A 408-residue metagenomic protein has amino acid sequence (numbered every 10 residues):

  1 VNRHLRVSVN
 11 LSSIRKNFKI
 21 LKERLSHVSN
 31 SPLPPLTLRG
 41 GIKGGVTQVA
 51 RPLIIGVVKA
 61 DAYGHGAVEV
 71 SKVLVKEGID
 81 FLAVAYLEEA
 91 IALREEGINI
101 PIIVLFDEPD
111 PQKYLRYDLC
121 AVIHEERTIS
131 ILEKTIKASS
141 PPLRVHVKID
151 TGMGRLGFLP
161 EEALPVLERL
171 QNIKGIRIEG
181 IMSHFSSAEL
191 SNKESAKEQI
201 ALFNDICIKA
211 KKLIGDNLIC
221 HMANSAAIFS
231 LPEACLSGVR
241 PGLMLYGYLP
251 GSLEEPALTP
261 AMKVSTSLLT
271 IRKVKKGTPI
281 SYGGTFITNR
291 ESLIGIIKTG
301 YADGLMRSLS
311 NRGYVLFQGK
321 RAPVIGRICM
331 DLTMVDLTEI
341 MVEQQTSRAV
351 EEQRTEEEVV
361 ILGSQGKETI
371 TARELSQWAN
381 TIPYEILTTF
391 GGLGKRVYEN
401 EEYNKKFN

Functional and structural regions predicted by a protein language model:
N2-R15, K19-E23, E89, E108-P109 (+4 more regions): Active-site anion/phosphate-binding pocket segments in diverse small-molecule metabolic enzymes
L5-V9, S13-K16, E23, P52-I219: Active-site-proximal beta-alpha core segment in soluble small-molecule metabolic enzymes
T37, T47-A50, A138, T346-A349 (+1 more regions): Ala/Thr-enriched low-complexity intrinsically disordered regions
R39-G45, G277: Glycine-biased, low-complexity coil/linker segments
V49-D80, V145, Q353-A379, P383-I386: Extended, compositionally biased low-complexity polar/Lys-Gly-rich tracts and adjacent boundary/linker regions are
